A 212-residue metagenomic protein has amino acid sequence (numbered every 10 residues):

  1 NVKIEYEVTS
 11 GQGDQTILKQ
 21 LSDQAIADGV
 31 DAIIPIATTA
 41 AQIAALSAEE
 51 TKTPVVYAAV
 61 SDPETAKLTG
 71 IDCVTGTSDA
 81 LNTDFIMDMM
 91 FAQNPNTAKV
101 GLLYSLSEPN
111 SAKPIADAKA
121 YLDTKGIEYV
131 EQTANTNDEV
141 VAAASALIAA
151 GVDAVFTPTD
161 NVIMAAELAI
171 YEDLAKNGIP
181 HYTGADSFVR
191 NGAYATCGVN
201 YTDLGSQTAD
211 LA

Functional and structural regions predicted by a protein language model:
N1-E5, A120: Short, polar/charged alpha-helical segment
I4-A27, T133-I148: Structural motif
S10-T65, D160-A175, I179-Y182: Beta-alpha junction/loop-to-helix N-cap segments that form part of ligand/metal-binding clefts
D31-I33, A98, D153: Conserved acidic residues
I43, E49-T83, G184-A195: Flexible loop/hinge segments that line or gate small-molecule binding clefts
P63-T69, T75-A98, V199-A212: Hydrophobic alpha-helical segments within soluble ligand-binding/sensing domains
D79-K125: An alpha-beta-alpha
P109-A185: Pocket-lining segment of extracytoplasmic ligand-binding domains
